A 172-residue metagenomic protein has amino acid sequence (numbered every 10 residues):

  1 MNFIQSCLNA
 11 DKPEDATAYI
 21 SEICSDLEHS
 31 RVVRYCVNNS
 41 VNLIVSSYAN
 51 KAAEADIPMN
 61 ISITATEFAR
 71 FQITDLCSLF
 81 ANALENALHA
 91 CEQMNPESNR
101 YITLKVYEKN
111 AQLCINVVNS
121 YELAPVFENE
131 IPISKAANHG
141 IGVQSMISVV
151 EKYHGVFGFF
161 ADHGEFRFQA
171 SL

Functional and structural regions predicted by a protein language model:
A18-S25, H29, V37-A55: Short beta-to-alpha transition helix within the HATPase_c
V33, V37, M59-F80: Conserved short strand/loop->alpha-helix "switch" segment adjacent to the catalytic nucleotide/phosphoryl-transfer site
I73-P96, V149: Conserved ATP-binding N-box helix of the HATPase_c
P96-A111: Short beta-strand/loop element within the Bergerat-fold HATPase_c
A111-Q144: Glycine-rich/acidic phosphate-handling loop/turn and adjacent ATP-lid/helix of nucleotide-binding kinase/ATPase domains
L123, D162-Q169: Glycine-rich nucleotide-binding loop
S145-G155: Conserved glycine-/histidine-rich ATP-lid loop and adjacent helix of the Bergerat-fold HATPase_c
H154-G164: Glycine-rich ATP-binding loops of the HATPase_c
